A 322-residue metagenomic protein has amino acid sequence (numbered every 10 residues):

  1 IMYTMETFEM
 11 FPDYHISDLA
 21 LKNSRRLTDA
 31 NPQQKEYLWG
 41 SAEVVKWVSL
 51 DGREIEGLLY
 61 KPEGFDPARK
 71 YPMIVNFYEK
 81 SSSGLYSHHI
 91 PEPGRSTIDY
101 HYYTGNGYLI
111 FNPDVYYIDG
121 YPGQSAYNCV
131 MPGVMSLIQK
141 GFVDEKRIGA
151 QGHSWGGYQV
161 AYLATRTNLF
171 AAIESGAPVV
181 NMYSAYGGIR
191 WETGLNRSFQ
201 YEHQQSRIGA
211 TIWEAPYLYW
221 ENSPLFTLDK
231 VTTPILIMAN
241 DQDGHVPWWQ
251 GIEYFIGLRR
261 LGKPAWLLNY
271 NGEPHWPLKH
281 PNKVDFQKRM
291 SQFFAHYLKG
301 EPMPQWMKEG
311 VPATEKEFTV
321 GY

Functional and structural regions predicted by a protein language model:
I1-D66, I98: Non-catalytic accessory segments flanking enzyme active sites
M5-D13, G84-H89, V115, D119: A flexible loop/linker signature enriched in serine peptidases of the S9 family
F11-P12, S24, S83-L85, Y183 (+1 more regions): Glycine/Thr-rich phosphate-binding loops of Rossmann-like dinucleotide-binding domains
S41-E43, R53, Y71, D144 (+1 more regions): Exposed loop/turn and edge beta-strand positions of beta-sandwich/beta-sheet ligand-binding modules
K61, A68-K80: Short beta-strand element of the alpha/beta-hydrolase
N76, H89-Y322: Active-site-proximal cap/loop segments of hydrolase catalytic domains
S81-S83, I110: Serine-hydrolase catalytic-loop signature spanning alpha/beta hydrolases and amidase-signature enzymes
